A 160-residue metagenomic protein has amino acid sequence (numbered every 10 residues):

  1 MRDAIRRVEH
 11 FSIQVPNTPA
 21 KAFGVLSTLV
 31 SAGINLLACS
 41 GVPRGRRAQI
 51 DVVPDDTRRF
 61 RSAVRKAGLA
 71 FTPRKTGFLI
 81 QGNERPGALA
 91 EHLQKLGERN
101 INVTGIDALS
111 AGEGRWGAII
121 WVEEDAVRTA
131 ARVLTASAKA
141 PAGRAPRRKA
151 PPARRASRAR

Functional and structural regions predicted by a protein language model:
M1-R160: A conserved regulatory-domain signal marking ACT and ACT-like small-molecule sensing domains and adjacent regulatory
